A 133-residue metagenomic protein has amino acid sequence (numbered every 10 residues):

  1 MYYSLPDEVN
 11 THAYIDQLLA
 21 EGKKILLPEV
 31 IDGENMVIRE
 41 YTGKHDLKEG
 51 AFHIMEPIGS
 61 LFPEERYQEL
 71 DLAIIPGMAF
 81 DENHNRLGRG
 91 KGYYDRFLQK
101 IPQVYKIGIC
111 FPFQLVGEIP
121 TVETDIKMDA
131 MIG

Functional and structural regions predicted by a protein language model:
M1-Q68: N-terminal active-site beta-alpha-beta segment that forms phosphate/nucleotide-binding and substrate-recognition loops
N10-D16, H84-L98: Short Gly/Thr/Asp-enriched flexible loops that form oxyanion-binding sites at enzyme active sites
I25, G90, M131: Residue-level signal for inorganic ion chemistry
P28, R89, I109: Replace "coordinates the UDP/GDP/TDP-sugar" with "coordinates nucleotide-activated sugar donors
L47, E56, I74, N85-R89 (+1 more regions): Generic detector of intrinsically disordered, low-complexity, polar/charged segments
Q68-A73, E82-N85, D95-G133: Surface-exposed, charge/polar-rich loops and edge strands
M78: Active-site/ligand-binding-proximal alpha/beta "capping" segment
